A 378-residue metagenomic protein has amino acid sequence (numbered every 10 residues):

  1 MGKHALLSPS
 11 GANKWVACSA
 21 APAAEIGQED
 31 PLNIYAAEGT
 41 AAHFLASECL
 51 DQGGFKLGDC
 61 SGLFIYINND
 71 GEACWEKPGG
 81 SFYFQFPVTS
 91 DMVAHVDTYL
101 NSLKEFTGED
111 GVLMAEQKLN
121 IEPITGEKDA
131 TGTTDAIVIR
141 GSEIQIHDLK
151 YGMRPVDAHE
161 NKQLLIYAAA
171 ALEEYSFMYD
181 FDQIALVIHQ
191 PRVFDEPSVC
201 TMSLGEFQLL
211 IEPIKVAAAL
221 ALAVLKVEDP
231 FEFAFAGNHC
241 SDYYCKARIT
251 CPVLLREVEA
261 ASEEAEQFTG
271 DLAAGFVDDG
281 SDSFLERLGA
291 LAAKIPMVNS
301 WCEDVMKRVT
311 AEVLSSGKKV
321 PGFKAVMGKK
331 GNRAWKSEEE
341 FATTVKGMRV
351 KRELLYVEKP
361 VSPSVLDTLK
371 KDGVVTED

Functional and structural regions predicted by a protein language model:
M1-I144, Q183-A185, P197-S198, I295: Metal-dependent nuclease catalytic cores that hydrolyze phosphodiester bonds in DNA/RNA, characterized by
G2, A17-D30, E143-I146, A218-E228 (+1 more regions): Short amphipathic alpha-helical segments and their helix-coil junctions
A24-E25, D157, V253-L255: Short helix/loop capping segments that flank catalytic or ligand/cofactor-binding pockets
P31, P155-H159, F284: Alpha-helix N-cap/helix-initiation motif
L50-G54, Y151-R154, A168-S176, A219-L222 (+6 more regions): Hydrophobic/aromatic-lined pockets within catalytic cores
I65-I67, G108-E228: Mg2+/Mn2+-dependent nuclease catalytic core
A185, V216-P296: Short, charged, low-complexity amphipathic alpha-helix
A290-A293, S300-D378: Extended, charge-rich alpha-helical segments
